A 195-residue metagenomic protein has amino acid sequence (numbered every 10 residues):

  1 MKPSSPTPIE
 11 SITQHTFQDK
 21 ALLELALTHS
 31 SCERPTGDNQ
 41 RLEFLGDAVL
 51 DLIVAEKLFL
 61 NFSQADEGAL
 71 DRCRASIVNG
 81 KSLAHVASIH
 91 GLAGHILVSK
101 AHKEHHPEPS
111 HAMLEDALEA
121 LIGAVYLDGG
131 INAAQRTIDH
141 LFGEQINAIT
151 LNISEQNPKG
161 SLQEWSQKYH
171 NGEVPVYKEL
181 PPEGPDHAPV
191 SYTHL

Functional and structural regions predicted by a protein language model:
M1-L195: Double-stranded RNA-binding/processing signature
